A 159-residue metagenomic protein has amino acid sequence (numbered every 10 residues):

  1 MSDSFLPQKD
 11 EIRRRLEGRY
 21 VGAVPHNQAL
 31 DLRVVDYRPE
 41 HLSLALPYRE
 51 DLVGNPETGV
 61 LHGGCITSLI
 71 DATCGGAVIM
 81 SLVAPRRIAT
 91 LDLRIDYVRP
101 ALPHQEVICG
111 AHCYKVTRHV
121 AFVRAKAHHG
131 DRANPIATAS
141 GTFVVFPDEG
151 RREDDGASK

Functional and structural regions predicted by a protein language model:
M1-K159: Terminal targeting signals and extreme-terminal segments of soluble enzymes
